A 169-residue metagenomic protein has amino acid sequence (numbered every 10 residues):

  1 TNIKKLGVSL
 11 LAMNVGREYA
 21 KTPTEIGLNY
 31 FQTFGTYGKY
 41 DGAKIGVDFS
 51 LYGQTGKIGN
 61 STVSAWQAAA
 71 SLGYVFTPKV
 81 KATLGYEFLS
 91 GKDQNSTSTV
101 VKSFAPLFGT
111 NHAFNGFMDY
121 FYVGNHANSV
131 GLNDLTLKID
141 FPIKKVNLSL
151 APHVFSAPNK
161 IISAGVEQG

Functional and structural regions predicted by a protein language model:
T1, Y30-F34, D41-A43, T62-A68 (+2 more regions): Residues that define the transmembrane beta-barrel architecture of outer-membrane proteins
T1-I45, F49: Internal metal/ion-chelating core segments
G7-L10, G38, Q94, D119 (+1 more regions): Polar low-complexity intrinsically disordered regions enriched in Ser/Thr and small residues
S50, Q54-F141, K145-S149, K160-G165: Extracellular/periplasmic loop regions
S156, V166-G169: Low-complexity, glycine/alanine/valine/leucine- and proline-rich hydrophobic stretches
